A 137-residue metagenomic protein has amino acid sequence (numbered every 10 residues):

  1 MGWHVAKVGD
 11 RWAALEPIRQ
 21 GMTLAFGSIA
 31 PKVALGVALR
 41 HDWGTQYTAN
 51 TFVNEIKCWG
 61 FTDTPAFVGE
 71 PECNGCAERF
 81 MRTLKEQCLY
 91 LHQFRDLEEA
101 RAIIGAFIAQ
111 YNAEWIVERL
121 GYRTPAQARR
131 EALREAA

Functional and structural regions predicted by a protein language model:
M1-A137: Charged DNA-binding/catalytic regions of mobile-element recombinases
